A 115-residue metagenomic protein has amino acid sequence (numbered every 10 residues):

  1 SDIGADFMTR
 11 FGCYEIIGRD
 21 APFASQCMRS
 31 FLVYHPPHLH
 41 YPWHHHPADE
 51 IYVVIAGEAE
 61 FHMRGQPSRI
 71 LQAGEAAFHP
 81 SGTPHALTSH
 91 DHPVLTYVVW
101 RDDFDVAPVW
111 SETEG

Functional and structural regions predicted by a protein language model:
S1-Q26: A short, N-terminal "cap"/entry segment at the start of jelly-roll beta-barrel domains of the cupin/DSBH fold
C13, S30-Y34, I51, S68 (+1 more regions): Conserved hydrophobic/aromatic beta-strand scaffold that supports enzyme active sites
P22-R29, P36-I51: A short beta-loop-beta micro-motif enriched in histidine and acidic residues
C27, G65-P84: Short acidic-glycine-tyrosine-enriched beta hairpin
Y41-H44, F61-H62, H79, P84-H90: Short beta-strand His + acidic residue motifs that chelate non-heme Fe in jelly-roll/DSBH and cupin folds
H45, D49-A73, W110-S111: A short beta-strand-loop-beta hairpin characteristic of the jelly-roll/cupin
I51-V53, A76-F78, D91-W110: A short hydrophobic beta-strand segment most commonly corresponding to one strand of the jelly-roll/cupin
